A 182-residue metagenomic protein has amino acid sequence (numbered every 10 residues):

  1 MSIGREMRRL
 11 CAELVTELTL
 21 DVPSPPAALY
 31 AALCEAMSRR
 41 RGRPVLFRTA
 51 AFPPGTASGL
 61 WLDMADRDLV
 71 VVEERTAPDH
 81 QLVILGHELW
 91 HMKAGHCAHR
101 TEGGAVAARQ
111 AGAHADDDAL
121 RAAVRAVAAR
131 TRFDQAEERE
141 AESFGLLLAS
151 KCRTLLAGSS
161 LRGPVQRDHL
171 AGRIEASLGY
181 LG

Functional and structural regions predicted by a protein language model:
S2-L33, M37, H99-G182: Metalloprotease/metallohydrolase-associated module, dominated by Zn2+-dependent proteases
P26, Y30, P78, L82-G86: Hydrophobic alpha-helical segments and helix-packing faces
M37, L46-D66: Catalytic zinc-binding patch centered on the HExxH motif and its immediate surroundings that defines zinc-dependent
R48, A65, Q81, D116-A119: Extended interaction regions within the primary functional domain
P54, T76-P78, W90-H91, H99: A short acidic, glycine/proline-enriched capping/turn motif at secondary-structure boundaries, especially helix N-cap
M64, L69-V83: Short pre-active-site segment immediately N-terminal to the catalytic Zn-binding motif
V83-H96, A141: Active-site recognition of the HExxH zinc-binding catalytic motif
